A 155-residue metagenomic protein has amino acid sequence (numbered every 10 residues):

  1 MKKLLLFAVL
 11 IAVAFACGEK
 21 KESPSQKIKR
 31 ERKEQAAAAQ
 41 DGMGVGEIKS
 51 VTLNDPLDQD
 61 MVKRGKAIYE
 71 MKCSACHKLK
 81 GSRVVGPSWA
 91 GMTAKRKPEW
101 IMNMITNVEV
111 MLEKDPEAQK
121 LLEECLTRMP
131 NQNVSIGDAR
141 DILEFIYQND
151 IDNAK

Functional and structural regions predicted by a protein language model:
M1-F15: Sec-dependent bacterial lipoprotein signal peptides
C17-K21: Bacterial signal peptide processing site
P24, I28-I68: Electrostatic cytochrome c docking/interface patches
M61, Y69-K72, K80, R128 (+1 more regions): Short pre-active-site segment immediately N-terminal to redox-active cysteine/selenocysteine motifs in thiol-based
V62, K66, H77-N107: Gly/Gly-Pro-rich "capping" loops immediately C-terminal to redox-active cysteine motifs in periplasmic/lumenal
K72, H77-K80, T93, I105-E109 (+2 more regions): Sec/Tat-exported extracytoplasmic proteins
V84-M92, E109-D138: Axial heme c-ligation environment in periplasmic c-type cytochrome domains
E99-M104, T127-K155: C-terminal capping alpha-helices of c-type cytochrome domains
